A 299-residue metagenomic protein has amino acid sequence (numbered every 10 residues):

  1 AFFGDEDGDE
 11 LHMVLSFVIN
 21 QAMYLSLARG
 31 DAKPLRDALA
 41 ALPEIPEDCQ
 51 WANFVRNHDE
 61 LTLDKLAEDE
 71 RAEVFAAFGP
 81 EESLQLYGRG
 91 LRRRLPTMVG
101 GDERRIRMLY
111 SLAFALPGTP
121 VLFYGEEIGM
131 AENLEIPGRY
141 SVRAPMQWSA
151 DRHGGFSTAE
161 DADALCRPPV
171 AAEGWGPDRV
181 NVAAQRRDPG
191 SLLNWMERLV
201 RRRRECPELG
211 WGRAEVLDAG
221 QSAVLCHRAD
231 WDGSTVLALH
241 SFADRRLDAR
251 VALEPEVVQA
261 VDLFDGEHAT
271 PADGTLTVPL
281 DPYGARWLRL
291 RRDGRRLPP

Functional and structural regions predicted by a protein language model:
A1-P299: Active-site and adjacent substrate-binding regions of carbohydrate-active enzymes
